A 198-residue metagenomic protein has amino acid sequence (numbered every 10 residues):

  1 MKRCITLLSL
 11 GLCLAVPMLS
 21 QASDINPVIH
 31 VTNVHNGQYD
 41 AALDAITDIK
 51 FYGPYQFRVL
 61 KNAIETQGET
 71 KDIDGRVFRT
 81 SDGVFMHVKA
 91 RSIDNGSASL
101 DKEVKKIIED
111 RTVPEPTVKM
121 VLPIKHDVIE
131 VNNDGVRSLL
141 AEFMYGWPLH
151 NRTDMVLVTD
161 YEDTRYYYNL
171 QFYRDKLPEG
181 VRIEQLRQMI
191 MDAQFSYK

Functional and structural regions predicted by a protein language model:
M1-L8: Bacterial N-terminal signal peptides that target proteins for export
S9-P17: Bacterial N-terminal signal peptides
L19-F85, L149-H150, E162, N169-K198: N-terminal targeting sequences that direct proteins away from the cytosol to non-cytosolic compartments
K61-A63, D82, A90-S92, V104 (+3 more regions): A mature extracytoplasmic/lumenal domain signature
Q67, V104, I108-K119, I190-Y197: Sec/Tat-exported extracytoplasmic proteins
Q67, V88-R91, I124-V131: Short amphipathic beta-strand and strand-loop transition segments with alternating hydrophobic
G75-K106: A short acidic-to-branched-hydrophobic micro-motif
E109-Y161: Signature of long, low-cysteine stretches enriched in small and polar/charged residues
